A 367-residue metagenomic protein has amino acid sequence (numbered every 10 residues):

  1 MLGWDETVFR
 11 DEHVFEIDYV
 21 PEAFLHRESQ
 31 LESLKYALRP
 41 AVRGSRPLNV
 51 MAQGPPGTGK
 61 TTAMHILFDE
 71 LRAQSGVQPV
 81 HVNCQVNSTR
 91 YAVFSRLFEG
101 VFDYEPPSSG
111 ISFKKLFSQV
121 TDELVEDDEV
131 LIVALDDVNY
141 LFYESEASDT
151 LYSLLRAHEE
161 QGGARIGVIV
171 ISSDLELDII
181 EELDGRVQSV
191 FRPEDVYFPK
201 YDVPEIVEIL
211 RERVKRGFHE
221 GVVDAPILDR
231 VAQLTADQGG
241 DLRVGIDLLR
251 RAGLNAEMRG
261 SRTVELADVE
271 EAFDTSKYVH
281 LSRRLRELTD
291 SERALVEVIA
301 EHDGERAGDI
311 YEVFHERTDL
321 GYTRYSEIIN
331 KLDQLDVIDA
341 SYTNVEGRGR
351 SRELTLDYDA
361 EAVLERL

Functional and structural regions predicted by a protein language model:
M1-L48, G349: A short, basic N-terminal segment
W4-T7, V86-S95, G100-L183, V187-P193 (+7 more regions): Mid-core helix/loop region of P-loop NTP-binding domains shared across ATPases and GTPases
A37, G100, L234, N255 (+2 more regions): Short amphipathic alpha-helical elements of helix-turn-helix/winged-helix folds
S45-I66: Walker A/P-loop nucleotide-binding motif
V50-M51, A73-V86, E194: Conserved catalytic segments around the Walker B and adjacent sensor/switch elements of P-loop NTPase domains
F68, L151, S326-N330: Short, hydrophobic-biased segments on the C-terminal half of alpha helices that form "recognition helices"
R262-I310: Winged-helix-like regulatory helical subdomains adjacent to P-loop NTPase cores
E305-L367: Terminal-proximal interaction/regulatory segments of ATP-powered molecular machines
